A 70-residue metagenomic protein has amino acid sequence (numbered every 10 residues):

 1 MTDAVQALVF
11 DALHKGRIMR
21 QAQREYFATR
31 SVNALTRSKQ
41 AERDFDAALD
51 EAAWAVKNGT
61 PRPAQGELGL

Functional and structural regions predicted by a protein language model:
M1-T29: N-terminal acidic leader/helix
M1-V5, A55-L70: Short intrinsically disordered terminal tails
S31-V32, D50: Short linear sequence elements within intrinsically disordered, low-complexity coil regions
V32-R43: Short, charged, amphipathic alpha-helical segments
A41-G59: Amphipathic alpha-helical coiled-coil segments
